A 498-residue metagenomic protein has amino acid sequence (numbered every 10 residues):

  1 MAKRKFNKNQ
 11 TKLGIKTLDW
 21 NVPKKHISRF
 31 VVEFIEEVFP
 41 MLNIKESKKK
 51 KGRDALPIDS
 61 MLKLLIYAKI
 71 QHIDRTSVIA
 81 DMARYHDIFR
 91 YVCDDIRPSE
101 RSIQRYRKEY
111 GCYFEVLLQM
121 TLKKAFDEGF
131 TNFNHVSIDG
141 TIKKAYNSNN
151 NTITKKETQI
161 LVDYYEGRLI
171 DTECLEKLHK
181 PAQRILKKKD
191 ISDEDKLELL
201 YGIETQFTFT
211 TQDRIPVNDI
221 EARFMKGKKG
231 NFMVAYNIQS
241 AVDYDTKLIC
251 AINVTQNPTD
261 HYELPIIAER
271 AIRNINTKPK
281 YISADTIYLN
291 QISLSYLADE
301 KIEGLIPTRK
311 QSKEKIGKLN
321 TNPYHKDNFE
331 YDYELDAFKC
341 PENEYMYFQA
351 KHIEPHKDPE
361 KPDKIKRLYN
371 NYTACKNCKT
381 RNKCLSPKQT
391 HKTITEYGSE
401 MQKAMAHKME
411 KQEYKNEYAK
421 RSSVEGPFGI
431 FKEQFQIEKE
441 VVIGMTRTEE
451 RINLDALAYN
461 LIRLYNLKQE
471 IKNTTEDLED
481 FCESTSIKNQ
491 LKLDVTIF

Functional and structural regions predicted by a protein language model:
M1-R29: Hydrophobic alpha-helical membrane-insertion signals
K3, L65, H72-R84, D95-F498: Anion-binding and metal-coordination hotspots
N21-I66, Y397-G398: Basic, short loop/linker segments at the boundary and entry of helix-turn-helix/winged-helix-like folds
E37, Y85-F89: A short structural micro-motif
Y67-I70, F89: General structural signal for alpha-helix termini and helix-helix connectors
R90-D94: Short arginine-rich
